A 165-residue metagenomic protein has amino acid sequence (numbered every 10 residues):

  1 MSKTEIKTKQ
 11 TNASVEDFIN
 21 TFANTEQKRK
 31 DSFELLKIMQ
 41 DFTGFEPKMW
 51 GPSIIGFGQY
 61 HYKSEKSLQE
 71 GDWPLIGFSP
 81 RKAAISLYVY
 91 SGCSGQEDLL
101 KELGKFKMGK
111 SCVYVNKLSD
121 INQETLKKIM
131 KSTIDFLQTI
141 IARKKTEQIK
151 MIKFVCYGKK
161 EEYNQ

Functional and structural regions predicted by a protein language model:
M1-G158: Charge-dense, helix-prone N-terminal extensions
Y163-N164: Intrinsic-disorder-associated, low-complexity terminal segments enriched in Asp/Asn/His/Tyr and depleted of Lys/Arg
